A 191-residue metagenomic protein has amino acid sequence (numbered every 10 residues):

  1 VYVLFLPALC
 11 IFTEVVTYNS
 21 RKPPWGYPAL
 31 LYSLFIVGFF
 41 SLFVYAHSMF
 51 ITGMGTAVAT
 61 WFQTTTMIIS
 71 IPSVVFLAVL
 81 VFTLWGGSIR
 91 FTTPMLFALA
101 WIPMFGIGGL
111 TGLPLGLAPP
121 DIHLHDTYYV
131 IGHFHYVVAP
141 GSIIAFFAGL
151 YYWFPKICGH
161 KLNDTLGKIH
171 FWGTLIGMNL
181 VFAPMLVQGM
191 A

Functional and structural regions predicted by a protein language model:
V1-N19, Y27-F50, F62-T83, L96-A118 (+2 more regions): Hydrophobic cores of alpha-helical transmembrane segments in multi-pass integral membrane proteins
P24, L34, M54-W61, W85-T92: Histidine/acidic residue-rich metal-binding segments in metalloenzymes
F50-G53, H123: Short hydrophobic/aromatic-rich motifs at helix boundaries and adjacent loops
P120-V130: Flexible, glycine/threonine-enriched loop-and-boundary segments that flank and lead into catalytic domains of large
